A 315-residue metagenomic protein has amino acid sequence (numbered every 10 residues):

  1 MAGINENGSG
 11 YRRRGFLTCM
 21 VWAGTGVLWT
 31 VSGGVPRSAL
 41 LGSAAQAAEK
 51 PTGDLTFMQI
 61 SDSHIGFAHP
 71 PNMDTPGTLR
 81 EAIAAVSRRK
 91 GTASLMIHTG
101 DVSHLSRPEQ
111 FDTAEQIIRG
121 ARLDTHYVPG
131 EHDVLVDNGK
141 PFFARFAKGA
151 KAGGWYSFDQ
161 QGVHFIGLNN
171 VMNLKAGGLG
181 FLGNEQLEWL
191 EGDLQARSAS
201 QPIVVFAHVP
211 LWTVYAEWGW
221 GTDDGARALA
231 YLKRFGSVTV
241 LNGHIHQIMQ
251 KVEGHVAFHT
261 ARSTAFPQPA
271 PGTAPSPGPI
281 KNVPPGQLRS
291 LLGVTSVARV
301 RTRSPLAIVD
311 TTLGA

Functional and structural regions predicted by a protein language model:
M1-R12, C19, S38: N-terminal secretory signal peptides
M20-T25: Sec-dependent signal peptide hydrophobic core
T30-A39: C-terminal segment of classical bacterial N-terminal signal peptides
S38-T113: N-terminal active-site segment of His-dependent metallophosphoesterases
A48-E49, R107-P202, D224-T239, K251-R262 (+1 more regions): Extended active-site neighborhood of metal-dependent phosphoesterases/phosphodiesterases
I60-S61, M96-D101, H126-E131, F206-A207 (+2 more regions): Active-site neighborhood of phospho(di)ester-bond hydrolases with catalytic His/Asp-centered motifs
A68-H69, V102, V171-L182, W212-E217: Surface-exposed cleft-lining segments at the edges of enzyme active sites
A199-V214: Short acidic, glycine-rich surface-loop motifs adjacent to enzyme active sites
